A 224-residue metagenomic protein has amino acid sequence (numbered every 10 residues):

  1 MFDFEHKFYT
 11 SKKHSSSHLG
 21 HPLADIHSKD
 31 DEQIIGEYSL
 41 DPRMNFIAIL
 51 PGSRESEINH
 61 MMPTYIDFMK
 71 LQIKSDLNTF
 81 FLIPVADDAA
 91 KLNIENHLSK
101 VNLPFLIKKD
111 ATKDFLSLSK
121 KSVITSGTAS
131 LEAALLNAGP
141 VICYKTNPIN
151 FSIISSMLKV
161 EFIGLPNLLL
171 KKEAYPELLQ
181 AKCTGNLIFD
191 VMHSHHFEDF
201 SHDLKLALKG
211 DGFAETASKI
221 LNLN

Functional and structural regions predicted by a protein language model:
M1-N224: Nucleotide-activated sugar donor-binding and catalytic core shared by glycosyltransferases and related lipid-linked
